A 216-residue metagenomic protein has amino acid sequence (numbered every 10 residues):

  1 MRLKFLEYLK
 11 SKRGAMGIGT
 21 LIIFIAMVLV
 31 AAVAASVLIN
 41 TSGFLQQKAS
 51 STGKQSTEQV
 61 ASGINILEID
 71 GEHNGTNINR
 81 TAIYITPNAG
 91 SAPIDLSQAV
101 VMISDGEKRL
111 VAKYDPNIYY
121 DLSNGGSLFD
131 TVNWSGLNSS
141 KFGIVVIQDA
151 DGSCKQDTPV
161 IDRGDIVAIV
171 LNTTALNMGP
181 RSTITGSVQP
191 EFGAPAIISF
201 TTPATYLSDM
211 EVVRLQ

Functional and structural regions predicted by a protein language model:
M1-R13: N-terminal leader/signal peptides at the extreme start of proteins
K10-S42: N-terminal single-pass transmembrane signal-anchor helix
S42-Q216: N-terminal export/assembly leader peptides and their processing motifs that target proteins to secretory
